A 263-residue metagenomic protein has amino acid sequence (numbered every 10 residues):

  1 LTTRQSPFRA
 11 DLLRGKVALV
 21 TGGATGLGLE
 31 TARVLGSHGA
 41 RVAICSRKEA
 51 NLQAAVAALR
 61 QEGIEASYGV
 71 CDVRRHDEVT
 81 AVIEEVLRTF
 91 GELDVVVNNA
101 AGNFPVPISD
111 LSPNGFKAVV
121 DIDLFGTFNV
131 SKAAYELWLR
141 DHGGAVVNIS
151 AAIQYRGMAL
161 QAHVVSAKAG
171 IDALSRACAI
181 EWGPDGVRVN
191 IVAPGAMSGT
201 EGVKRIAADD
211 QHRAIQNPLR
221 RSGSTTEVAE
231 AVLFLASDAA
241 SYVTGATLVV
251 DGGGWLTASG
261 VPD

Functional and structural regions predicted by a protein language model:
T2-R9, R156, L233, T244-D263: Short C-terminal tail/terminal secondary-structure segment of NAD(P)H-dependent dehydrogenase/reductase domains
V17, A24-G26: Conserved glycine-rich cofactor-binding loop
V97, G183, R188, V243-G245: Short, small/polar-rich loop/turn modules that mediate ligand/substrate recognition or access, typified
P107-I108, G115-V120, V203, R213: Substrate-binding pocket helix/loop in short-chain dehydrogenase/reductase
F128, R221-V250, W255-L256: C-terminal substrate-recognition "lid" of short-chain dehydrogenase/reductases
S131, A167, S175: Active-site helix of classical SDR
E136, I180-P184, S241: Alpha-helical segment proximal to the catalytic Tyr-Lys
